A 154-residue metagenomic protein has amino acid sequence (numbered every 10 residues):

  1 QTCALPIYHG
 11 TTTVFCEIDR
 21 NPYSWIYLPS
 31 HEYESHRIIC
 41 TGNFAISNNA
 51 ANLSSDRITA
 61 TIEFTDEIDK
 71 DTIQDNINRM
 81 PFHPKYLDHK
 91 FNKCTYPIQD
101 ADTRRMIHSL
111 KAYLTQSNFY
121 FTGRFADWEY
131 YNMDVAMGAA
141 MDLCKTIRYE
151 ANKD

Functional and structural regions predicted by a protein language model:
Q1-M80, K85, M106-Y113: Mid-domain catalytic core of redox enzymes that form a hydrophobic substrate pocket/lid adjacent to a catalytic redox
W25-I26, I38-I39, P97, F125-W128 (+1 more regions): Long, contiguous hydrophobic alpha-helical segments, chiefly transmembrane helices and signal peptides
H31-Y33, N43, A101, Y130-M133: Short capping/connector residues at structural and topological boundaries
T41, T65, K90-N92, R124-F125: Short, loop-centered acidic/histidine patches that primarily coordinate divalent metals
S55, K85, E129, A151-D154: TerminUS-proximal long segments
K70-I73, D100, M133-D134: Conserved strand-to-helix beginnings and helix N-cap segments that scaffold or border functional pockets
Q74-F121, W128: Flavin (FAD/FMN) cofactor-binding core of flavoprotein oxidoreductases
F119-A151: A conserved FAD-binding loop/helix module that cradles the flavin
